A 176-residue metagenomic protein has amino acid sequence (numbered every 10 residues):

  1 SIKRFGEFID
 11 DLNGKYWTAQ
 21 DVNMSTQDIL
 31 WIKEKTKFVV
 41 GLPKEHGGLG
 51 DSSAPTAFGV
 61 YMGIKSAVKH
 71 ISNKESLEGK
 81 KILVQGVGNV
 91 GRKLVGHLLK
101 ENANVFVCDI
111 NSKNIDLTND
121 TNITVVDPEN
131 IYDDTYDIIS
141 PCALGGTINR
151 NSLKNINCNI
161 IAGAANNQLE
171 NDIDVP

Functional and structural regions predicted by a protein language model:
S1-E45: N-terminal ligand-binding/catalytic initiation module
E7, G96, E129, R150-K154 (+1 more regions): Alpha-helical segments flanking ligand/cofactor-binding loops in enzyme cores
D10-G14, E78, L99-A103, D134 (+1 more regions): Short, surface-exposed connector motifs at secondary-structure boundaries
Y16-Q20, V40-K44, V107-D109, D127 (+2 more regions): General beta-strand structural signal in soluble alpha/beta enzymes
N23-M24, G88-V90, S112-K113, N130-I131 (+2 more regions): Short, glycine-/Ser/Thr-/acidic-enriched flexible segments
K44-S52: A short glycine/serine-rich beta->alpha loop
D51-I138: Glycine-rich phosphate/diphosphate-binding loop of Rossmann-like nucleotide-binding domains
L144-P176: Rossmann-fold NAD(P)-binding glycine/threonine-rich loop
